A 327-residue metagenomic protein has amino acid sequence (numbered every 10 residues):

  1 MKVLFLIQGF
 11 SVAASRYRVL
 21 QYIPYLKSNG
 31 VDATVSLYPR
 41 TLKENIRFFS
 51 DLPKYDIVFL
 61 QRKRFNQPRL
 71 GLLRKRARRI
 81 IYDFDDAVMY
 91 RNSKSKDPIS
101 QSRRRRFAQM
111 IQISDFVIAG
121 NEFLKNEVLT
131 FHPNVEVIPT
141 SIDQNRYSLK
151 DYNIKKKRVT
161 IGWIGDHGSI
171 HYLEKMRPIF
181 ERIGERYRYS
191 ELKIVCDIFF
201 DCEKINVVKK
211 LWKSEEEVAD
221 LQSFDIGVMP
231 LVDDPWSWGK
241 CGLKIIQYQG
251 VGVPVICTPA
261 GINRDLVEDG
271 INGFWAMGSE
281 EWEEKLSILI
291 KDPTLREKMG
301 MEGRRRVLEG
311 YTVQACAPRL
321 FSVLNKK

Functional and structural regions predicted by a protein language model:
M1-I57: N-terminal pre-catalytic "stem/leader" segment of glycosyltransferase-like enzymes
F10-Y25, D143-Y147, I154-S223: Conserved catalytic-core segment of nucleotide-activated headgroup transferases in glycan assembly
I46-K54, P68, L72-R76, V88 (+1 more regions): Membrane-proximal helix-turn-helix segments that form the acceptor-binding/catalytic region of lipid-linked
V58, R74-R91: Active-site proximal beta-strand in glycosyltransferases
F123, S141: Carbohydrate-associated surface elements
H171, E215-D220, G227-G250, I256-D265: Nucleotide-sugar-dependent
D269-E280, I288-T294: Conserved acidic donor-binding segment of nucleotide-sugar-dependent glycosyltransferases
I288, L295-G310, C316-R319: A short, well-ordered alpha-helix in the C-terminal region of glycosyltransferases
